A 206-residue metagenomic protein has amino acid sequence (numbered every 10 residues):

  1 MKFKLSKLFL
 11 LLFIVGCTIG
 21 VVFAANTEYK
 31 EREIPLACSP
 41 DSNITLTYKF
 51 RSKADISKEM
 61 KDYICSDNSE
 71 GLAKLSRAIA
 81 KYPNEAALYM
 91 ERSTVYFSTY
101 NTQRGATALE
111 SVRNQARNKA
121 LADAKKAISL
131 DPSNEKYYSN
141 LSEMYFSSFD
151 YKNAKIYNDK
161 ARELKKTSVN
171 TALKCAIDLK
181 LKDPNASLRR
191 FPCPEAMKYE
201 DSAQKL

Functional and structural regions predicted by a protein language model:
V21-K81, A87: N-terminal leader/linker segments that initiate helical-solenoid repeat arrays
Y29-S39, V169-L206: Terminal, low-structured helical/coil segments at or just beyond the last alpha-helical repeat
M60-K61, T94, N101, E143 (+1 more regions): Residue-level recognition of tetratricopeptide repeat
I64-K74, N101-K126, S148-K160, K182-C193: Structural signature of tandem alpha-helical TPR/SEL1-like repeats, specifically the intra-repeat loop/turn
L88, Y137, N170-T171: TPR alpha-solenoid repeat register
